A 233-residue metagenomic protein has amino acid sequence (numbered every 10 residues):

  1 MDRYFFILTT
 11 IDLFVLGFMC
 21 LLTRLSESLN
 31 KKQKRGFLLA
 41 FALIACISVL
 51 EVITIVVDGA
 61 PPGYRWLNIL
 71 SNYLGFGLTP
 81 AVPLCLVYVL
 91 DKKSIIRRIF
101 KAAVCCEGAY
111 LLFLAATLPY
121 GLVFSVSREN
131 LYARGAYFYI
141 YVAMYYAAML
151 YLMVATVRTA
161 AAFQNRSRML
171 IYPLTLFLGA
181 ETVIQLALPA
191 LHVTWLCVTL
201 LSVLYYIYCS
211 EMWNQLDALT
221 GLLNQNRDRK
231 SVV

Functional and structural regions predicted by a protein language model:
D2, T159-W213: Interfacial "cap-and-anchor" motif at the non-cytosolic start of specific transmembrane alpha-helices
D2-D12, F113-Y151, Q185-L191: Extracellular-loop-to-transmembrane junctions of the mid-late helices
I7-Y64, N68-C85, K101-G121, I171-L186: Hydrophobic alpha-helical transmembrane segments of multi-pass membrane proteins
F18-T23, L84-V89, V142-F163: Alpha-helical transmembrane segments in multipass membrane proteins, preferentially the mid-helix core
S28, V56-G63, D91-S94, P119-S127 (+4 more regions): Transmembrane helix-loop junctions in multipass membrane proteins, especially transporters and channels
L50, T54, V87-D91, I95 (+2 more regions): Membrane-water interface at transmembrane helix exits
G63-Y73, S127-F138, T194-V198: Non-cytosolic membrane-interface motifs at loop->transmembrane helix junctions
S210-V233: Conserved nucleotide-binding and Mg2+-coordinating catalytic segments in signaling enzymes
